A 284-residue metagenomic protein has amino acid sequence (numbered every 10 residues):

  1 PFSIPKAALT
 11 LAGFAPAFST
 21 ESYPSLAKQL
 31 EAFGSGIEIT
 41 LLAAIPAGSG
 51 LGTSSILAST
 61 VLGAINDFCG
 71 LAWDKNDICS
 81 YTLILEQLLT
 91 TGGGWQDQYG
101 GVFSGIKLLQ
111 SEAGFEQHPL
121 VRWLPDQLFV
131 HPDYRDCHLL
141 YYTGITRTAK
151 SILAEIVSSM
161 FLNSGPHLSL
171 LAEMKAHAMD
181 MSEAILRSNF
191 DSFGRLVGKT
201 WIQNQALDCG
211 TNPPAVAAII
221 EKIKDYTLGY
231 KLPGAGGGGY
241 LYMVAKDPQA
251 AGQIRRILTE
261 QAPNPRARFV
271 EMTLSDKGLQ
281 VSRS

Functional and structural regions predicted by a protein language model:
P1-A32, L42, C69-L71, S80-T91 (+2 more regions): C-terminal nucleotide
F2-S3, S49-I56, L168: Short, conserved micro-motifs enriched in small and acidic residues
A8, A47-S49: Helix-loop-helix module between adjacent transmembrane segments
S35-A47: Glycine/charged-rich beta-loop-alpha catalytic/anionic-binding loops adjacent to active sites
G50-L71: DPxDG-like acidic metal-binding loop motif
L51-T53, Y230-A235: Short glycine/threonine-rich catalytic loop with a Thr-x-Gly-x-Asp
G239: Conserved glycine-rich beta-strand-loop-beta hairpin in the small C-terminal domain of fold type I
